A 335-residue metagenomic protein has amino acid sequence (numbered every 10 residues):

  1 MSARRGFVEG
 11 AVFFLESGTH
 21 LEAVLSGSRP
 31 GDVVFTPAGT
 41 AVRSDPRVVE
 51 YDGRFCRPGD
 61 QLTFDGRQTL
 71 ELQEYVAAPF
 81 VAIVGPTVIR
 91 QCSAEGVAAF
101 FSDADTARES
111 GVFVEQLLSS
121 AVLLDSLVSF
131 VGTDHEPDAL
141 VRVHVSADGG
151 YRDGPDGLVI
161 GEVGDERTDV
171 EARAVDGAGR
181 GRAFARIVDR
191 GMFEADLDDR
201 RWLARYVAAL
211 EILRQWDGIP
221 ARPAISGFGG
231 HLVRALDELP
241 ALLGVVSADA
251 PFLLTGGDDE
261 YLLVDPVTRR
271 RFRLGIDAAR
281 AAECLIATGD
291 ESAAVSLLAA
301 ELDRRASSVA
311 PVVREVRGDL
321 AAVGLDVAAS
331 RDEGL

Functional and structural regions predicted by a protein language model:
M1-F35, G177-R222, R273-L335: Long, charge-rich, low-complexity alpha-helical segments
F13-F14, V34, S119-S126, P137-D138 (+7 more regions): Generic preference for hydrophobic/aromatic residues in regular secondary structure cores
A38-R142, R152, V159-E162: Radical SAM enzyme [4Fe-4S]-AdoMet core and its adjacent flexible, acidic and glycine-rich loops/tails across
D105-E109, L127, V131-D138, A241-V246 (+2 more regions): Phosphate-binding glycine-rich loops and adjacent basic patches that engage nucleotide phosphates, nucleic-acid
F113-L118, L123-D125, R234-D237, L253-G256 (+1 more regions): N-terminal start-of-chain detector that recognizes signal peptides and the immediate post-cleavage beginning
L118-A209, V264, R271-A278: Accessory C-terminal segments flanking Radical SAM cores
W202-P266: Long, low-complexity, charged/polar intrinsically disordered regions in eukaryotic proteins
G256, V264-V267, R271, T288 (+1 more regions): C-terminal, beta-strand-rich globular interaction domains
